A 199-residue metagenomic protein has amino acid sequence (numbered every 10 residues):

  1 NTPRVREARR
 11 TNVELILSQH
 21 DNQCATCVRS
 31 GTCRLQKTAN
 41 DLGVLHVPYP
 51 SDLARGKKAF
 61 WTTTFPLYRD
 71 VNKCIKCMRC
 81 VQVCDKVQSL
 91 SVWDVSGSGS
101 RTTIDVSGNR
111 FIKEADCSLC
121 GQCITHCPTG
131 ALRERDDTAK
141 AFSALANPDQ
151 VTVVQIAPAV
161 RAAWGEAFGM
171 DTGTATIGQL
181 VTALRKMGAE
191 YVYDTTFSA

Functional and structural regions predicted by a protein language model:
N1-L119, T125, L132-R133, D137-S143 (+1 more regions): Fe-S ferredoxin-like electron-transfer domains and their immediately adjacent linker/connector regions across
N1-R9, V13, L17, V28 (+1 more regions): Iron-sulfur-associated redox domains of electron-transfer enzymes in respiratory and anaerobic energy metabolism
